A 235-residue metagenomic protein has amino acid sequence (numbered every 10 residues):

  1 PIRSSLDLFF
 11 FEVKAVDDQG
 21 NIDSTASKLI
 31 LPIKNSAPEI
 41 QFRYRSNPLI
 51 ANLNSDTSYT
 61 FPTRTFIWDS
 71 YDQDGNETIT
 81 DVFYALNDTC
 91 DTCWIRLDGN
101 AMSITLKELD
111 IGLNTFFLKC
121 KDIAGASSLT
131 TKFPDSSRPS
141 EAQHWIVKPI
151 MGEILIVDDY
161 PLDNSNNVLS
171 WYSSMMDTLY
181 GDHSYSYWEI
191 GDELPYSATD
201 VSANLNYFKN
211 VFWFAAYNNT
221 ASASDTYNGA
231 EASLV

Functional and structural regions predicted by a protein language model:
P1-P149: Low-complexity, disordered linker/stalk regions enriched in Pro/Thr/Ser/Gly
I2, L162-D163: Residue-level marker of alpha-helix boundaries and capping positions
D81, E153-I154, N210: Beta-sheet entry/capping signal
L86, D158, A215: Residues that line or immediately flank small-molecule/substrate-binding pockets and catalytic motifs
M151-L162: Short beta-strand segments enriched in small/hydrophobic residues
N164-V235: Helical hinge/lid and interdomain linker segments adjacent to catalytic or ligand-binding clefts that mediate domain
